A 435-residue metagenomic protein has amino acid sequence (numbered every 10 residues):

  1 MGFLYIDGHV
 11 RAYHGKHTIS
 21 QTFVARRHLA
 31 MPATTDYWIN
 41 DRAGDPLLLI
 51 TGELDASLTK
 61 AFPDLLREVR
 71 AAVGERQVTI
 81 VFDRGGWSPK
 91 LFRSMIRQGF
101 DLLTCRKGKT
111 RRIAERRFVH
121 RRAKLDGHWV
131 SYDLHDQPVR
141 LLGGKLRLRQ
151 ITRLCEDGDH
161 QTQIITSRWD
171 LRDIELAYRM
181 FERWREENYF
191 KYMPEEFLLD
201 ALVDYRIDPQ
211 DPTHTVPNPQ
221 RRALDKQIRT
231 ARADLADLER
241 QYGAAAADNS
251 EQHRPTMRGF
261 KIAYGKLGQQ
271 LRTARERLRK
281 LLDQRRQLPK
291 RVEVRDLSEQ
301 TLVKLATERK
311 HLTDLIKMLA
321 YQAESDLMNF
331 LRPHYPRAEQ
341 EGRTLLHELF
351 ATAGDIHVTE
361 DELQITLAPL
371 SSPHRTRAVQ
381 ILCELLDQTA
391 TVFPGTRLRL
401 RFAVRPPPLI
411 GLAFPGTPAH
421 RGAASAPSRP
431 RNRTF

Functional and structural regions predicted by a protein language model:
M1-I39: Active-site-proximal, Lys/Arg-enriched surface segment that forms a nucleic-acid-binding/basic interface patch
G2-R11, G44, Q77-W87, L102 (+3 more regions): Short, conserved catalytic/metal-binding motifs centered on acidic residues
V24-V73, Q161-T162: Electropositive, glycine- and tryptophan-enriched low-complexity nucleic-acid-binding patches
T51, R93, R97-Y189, P194 (+4 more regions): An anionic, glycine-rich sequence signature occurring as long contiguous blocks
A56-S57, A61-I113: Domain-level cores of phosphate- or acyl-group-handling catalytic modules
Y189-S250: Charged, amphipathic alpha-helical linkers/stalks
D234, L238-V292: Extended alpha-helical coiled-coil "stalk/arm" regions that act as elongated linkers or oligomerization scaffolds
T273-R275, K280-F435: C-terminal accessory/interaction regions of large nucleic acid-associated machines
